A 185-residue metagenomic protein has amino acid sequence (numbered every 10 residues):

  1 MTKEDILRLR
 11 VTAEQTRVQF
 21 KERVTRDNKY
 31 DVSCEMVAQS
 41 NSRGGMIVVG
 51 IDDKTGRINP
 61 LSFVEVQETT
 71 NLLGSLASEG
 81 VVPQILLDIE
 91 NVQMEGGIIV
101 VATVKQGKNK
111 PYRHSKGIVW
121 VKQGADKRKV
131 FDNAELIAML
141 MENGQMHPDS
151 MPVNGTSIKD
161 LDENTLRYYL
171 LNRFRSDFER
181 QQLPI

Functional and structural regions predicted by a protein language model:
M1-I185: Conserved N-terminal catalytic/coupling substructures associated with nucleotide/phosphate chemistry
